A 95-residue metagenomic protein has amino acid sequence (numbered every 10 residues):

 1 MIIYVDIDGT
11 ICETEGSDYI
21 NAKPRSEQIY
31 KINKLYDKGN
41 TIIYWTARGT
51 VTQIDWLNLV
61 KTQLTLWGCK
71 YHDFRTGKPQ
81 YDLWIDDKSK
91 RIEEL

Functional and structural regions predicted by a protein language model:
M1-L95: Catalytic phosphate/metal-binding cores of nucleic-acid and nucleotide-processing enzymes, i.e., regions that mediate
